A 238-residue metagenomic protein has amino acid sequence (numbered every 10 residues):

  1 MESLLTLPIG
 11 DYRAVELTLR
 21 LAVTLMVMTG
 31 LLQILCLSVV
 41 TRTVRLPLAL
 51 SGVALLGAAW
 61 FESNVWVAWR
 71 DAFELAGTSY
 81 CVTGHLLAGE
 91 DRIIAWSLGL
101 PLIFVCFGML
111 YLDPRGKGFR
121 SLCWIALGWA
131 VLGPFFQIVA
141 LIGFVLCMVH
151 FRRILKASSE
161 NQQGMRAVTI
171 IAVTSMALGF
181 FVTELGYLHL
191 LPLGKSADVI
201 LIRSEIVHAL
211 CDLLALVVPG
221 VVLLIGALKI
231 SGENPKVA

Functional and structural regions predicted by a protein language model:
E2-M28, V139: Hydrophobic transmembrane alpha-helical segments in integral membrane proteins
G10-E16, C81-A95, L201-L210: Short aromatic-rich membrane-water interface segments that cap or initiate transmembrane helices in multi-pass membrane
L19-L25, P47-A54, L122-A126, V139-G143 (+3 more regions): Hydrophobic alpha-helical transmembrane segments of polytopic
L25-T29, Q33, P47-D71, V173-L191: Hydrophobic alpha-helical transmembrane segments of multi-pass membrane proteins
G30-L35, V105-M109, G143-Q163, A167 (+1 more regions): Alpha-helical transmembrane segments in multipass membrane proteins, preferentially the mid-helix core
L31-L37, W66-W69, C81-H85, G89-L127 (+1 more regions): Internal transmembrane alpha-helix with an interfacial aromatic "cap," most often the third helix
L35-A49, L110-F119, K156-M165: Membrane-interface helix-boundary motifs at transmembrane edges
R153, G164-A238: C-terminal transmembrane-bundle signature of multipass membrane proteins, characterized by strong activation on
